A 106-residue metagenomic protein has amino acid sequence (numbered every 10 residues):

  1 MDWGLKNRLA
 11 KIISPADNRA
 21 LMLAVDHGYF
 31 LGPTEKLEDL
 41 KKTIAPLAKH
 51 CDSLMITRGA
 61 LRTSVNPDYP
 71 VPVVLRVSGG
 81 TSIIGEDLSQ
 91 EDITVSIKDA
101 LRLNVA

Functional and structural regions predicted by a protein language model:
M1-P15: N-terminal basic/disordered segments at the start of proteins
P15-A106: Alpha/beta enzyme core
